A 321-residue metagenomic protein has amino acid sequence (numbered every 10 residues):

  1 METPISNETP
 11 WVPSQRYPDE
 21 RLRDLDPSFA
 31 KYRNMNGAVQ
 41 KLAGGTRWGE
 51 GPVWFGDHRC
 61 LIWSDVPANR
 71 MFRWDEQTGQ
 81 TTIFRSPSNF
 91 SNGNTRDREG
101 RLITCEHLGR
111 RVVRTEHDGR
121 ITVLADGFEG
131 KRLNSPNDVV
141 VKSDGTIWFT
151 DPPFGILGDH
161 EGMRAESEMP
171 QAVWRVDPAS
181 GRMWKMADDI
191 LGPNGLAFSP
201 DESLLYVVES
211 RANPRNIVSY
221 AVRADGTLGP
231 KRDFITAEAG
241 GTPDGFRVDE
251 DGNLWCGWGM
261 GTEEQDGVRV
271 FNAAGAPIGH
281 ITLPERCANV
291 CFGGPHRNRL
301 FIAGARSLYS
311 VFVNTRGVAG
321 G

Functional and structural regions predicted by a protein language model:
E2-A38, S167, A319-G321: Blade/loop signatures of beta-propeller domains
S6-Q15, F149-E168, G259-G261, V313: Short, conserved, GDST-rich strand-edge loop motifs in beta-rich repeat architectures
K31, G56-S86: Beta-propeller domains
A38, G44-R59, P87-E106, R111 (+7 more regions): Beta-rich, blade/repeat-based domains predominating in secreted/periplasmic proteins but also intracellular
V66-P67, H107-L108, I156-Q171, S210-N216 (+1 more regions): Short, solvent-exposed loop/turn segments at conserved positions within beta-propeller repeat blades
R70-F72, R111-V113, Q171-W174, N216-V218 (+2 more regions): A short loop-to-beta-strand structural motif that recurs across blades of beta-propeller domains
D75-G79, E116-R120, D177-G181, A221-G226 (+2 more regions): Short loop/turn segments that connect beta-strands within beta-propeller blades
N213-V222, T227-K231, I235-A273: Loop/turn-rich, solvent-exposed surfaces of beta-rich toroidal or solenoidal domains
